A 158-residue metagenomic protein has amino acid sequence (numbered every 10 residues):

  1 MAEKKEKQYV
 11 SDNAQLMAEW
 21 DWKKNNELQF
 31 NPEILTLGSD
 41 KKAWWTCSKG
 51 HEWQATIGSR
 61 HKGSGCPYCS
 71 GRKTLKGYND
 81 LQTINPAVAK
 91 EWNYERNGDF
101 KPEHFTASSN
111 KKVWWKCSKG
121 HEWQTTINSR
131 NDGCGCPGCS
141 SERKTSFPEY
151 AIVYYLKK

Functional and structural regions predicted by a protein language model:
M1-K158: Functional cation/ligand-contacting sites centered on basic and imidazole/sulfhydryl donors
